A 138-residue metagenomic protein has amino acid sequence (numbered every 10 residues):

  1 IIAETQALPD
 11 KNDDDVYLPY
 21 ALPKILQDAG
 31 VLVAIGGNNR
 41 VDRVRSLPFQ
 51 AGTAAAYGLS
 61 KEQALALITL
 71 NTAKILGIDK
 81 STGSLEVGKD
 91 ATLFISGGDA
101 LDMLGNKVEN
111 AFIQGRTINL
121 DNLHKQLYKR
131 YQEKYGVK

Functional and structural regions predicted by a protein language model:
I1-T5, K11-D13, Q126, R130 (+1 more regions): Extracytoplasmic and endomembrane cell-envelope/extracellular-matrix remodeling and assembly machinery
E4-S96: His/Asp/Glu-enriched, well-ordered alpha-helical/loop segment that forms or immediately abuts the divalent-metal
D28-A29, L101, G136-K138: A general structural signal for short secondary-structure boundary/capping elements
P48, L76, N110, Q132-K134: A generic membrane alpha-helix/interface feature
A56, N119, K134-K138: Residue-level detector of solvent-exposed, low-hydrophobicity positions
E62, A111, G136-K138: Acidic/His-rich catalytic or pseudo-catalytic neighborhoods that scaffold and/or coordinate enzyme active centers
E86-Y131: C-terminal cap of metal-dependent C-N hydrolases
